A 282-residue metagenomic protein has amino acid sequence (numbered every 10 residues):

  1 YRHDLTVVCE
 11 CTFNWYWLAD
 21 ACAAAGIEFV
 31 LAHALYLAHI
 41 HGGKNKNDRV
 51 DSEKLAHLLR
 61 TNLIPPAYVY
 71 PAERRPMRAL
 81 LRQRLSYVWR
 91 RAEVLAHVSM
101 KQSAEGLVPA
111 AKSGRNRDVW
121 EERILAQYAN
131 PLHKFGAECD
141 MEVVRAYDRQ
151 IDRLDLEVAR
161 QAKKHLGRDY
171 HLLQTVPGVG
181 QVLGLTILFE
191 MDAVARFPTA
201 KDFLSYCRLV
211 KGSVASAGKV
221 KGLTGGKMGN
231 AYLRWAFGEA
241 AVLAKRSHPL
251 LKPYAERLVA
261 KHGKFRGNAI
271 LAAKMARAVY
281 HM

Functional and structural regions predicted by a protein language model:
Y1-F29, H39, V50: Glycine/alanine-rich phosphate-binding loops at beta-alpha junctions
T12-F13, R74, A92: Short, surface-exposed acidic/glycine-rich loop or hinge patches that mediate macromolecular interfaces
A23, F29-A79, S86, W120-R123 (+1 more regions): Short alpha-helix plus adjacent loop in nuclease-associated cores
N47, H171-T175, Q181-K264: Phosphate-backbone recognition surface of nucleic-acid-processing proteins
L81-L172: Glycine-rich, often acidic, oxyanion-interacting loops/wings at catalytic, nucleic-acid, or phospho-protein interfaces
K101, A236, A240, K274 (+1 more regions): Amphipathic alpha-helical segments in well-ordered regions
V259-M282: Basic, amphipathic alpha-helical segments enriched in Lys/Arg and hydrophobic/aromatic residues
